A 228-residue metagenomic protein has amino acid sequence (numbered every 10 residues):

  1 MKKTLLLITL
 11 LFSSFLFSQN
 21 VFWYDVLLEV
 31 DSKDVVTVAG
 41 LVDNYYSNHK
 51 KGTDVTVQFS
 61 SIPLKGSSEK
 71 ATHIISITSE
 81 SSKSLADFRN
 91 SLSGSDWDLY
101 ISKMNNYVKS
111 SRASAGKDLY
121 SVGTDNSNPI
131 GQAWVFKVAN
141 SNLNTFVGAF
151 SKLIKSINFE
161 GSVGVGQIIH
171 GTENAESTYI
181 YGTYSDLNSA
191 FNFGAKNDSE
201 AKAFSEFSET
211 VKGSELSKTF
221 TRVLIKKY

Functional and structural regions predicted by a protein language model:
M1-T4: Positively charged n-region of N-terminal signal peptides that target proteins for export
T9-S18: Hydrophobic h-region of N-terminal signal peptides that target proteins for export in Gram-negative bacteria
S18-A203, E209-Y228: Short S/T/G/P-rich N-terminal loop/turn motif that feeds into the first structured element of a domain
